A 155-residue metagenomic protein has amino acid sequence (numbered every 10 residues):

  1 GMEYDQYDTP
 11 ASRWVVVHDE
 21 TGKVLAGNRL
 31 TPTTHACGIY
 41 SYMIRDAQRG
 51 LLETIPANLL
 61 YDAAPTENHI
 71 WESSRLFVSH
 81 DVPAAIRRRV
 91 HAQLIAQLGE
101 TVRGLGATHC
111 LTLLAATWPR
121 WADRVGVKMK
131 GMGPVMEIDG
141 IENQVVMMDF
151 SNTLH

Functional and structural regions predicted by a protein language model:
G1-M2: Conserved GNAT-fold acetyl-CoA-binding loop/helix
Y7-V16, A36-G38: A short helix-loop-beta-strand connector motif used in the catalytic cores of GNAT acetyltransferases and, in some
A11-R13, A26, E142: Residues that flank catalytic or metal-binding motifs in active/ligand-binding sites
V16, K23-P32: Conserved beta-strand in the GNAT
V17-E20, M148: Active-site beta-strand termini and strand-to-loop segments that position acidic
L30-H35, P65: Acetyl-CoA-dependent GNAT
G38-D149: Acyl-donor binding region in acyl/amide transferases
